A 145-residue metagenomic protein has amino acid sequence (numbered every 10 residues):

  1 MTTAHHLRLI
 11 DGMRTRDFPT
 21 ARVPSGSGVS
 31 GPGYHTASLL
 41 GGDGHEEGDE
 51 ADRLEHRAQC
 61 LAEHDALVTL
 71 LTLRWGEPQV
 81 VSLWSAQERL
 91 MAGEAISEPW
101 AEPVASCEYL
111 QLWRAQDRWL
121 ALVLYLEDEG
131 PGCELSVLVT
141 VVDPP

Functional and structural regions predicted by a protein language model:
M1-G93, L120, Y125-P145: Short helix/turn-capping signatures at newly exposed starts of structured segments
E98-Y125: Aromatic/basic-lined ligand-recognition segments that form π-stacking hydrophobic pockets flanked by Lys/Arg to engage
